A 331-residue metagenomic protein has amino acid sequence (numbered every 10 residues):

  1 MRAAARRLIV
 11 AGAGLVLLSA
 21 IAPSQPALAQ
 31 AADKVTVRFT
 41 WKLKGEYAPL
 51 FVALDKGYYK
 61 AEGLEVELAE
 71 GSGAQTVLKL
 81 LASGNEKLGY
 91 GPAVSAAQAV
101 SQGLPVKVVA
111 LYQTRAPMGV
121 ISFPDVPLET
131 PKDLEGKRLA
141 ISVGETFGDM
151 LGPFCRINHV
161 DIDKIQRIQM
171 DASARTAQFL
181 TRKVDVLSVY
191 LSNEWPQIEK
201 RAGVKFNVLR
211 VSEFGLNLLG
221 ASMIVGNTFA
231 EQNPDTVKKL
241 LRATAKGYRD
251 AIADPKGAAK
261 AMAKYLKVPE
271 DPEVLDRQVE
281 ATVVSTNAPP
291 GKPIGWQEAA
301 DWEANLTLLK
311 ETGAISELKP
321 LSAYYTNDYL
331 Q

Functional and structural regions predicted by a protein language model:
M1-V10: N-terminal export leaders
V16-A27: C-terminal segment of classical bacterial N-terminal signal peptides
A29-T181, D185-S192, L209-V211, N217: Short, glycine-/small- and polar/acidic-enriched structural segments that line small-molecule recognition paths
Q30, E231, L330-Q331: Short, solvent-exposed mixed-charge patches
V94, A174-Q178, R182-V268: Pocket-lining segment of extracytoplasmic ligand-binding domains
I162-Q166, V268-V279, I315-A323: Short, surface-exposed acidic
E231-T312: Secondary-structure end/capping motifs
W302-Q331: Conserved C-terminal helix/tail region of periplasmic/extracytoplasmic solute-binding proteins
